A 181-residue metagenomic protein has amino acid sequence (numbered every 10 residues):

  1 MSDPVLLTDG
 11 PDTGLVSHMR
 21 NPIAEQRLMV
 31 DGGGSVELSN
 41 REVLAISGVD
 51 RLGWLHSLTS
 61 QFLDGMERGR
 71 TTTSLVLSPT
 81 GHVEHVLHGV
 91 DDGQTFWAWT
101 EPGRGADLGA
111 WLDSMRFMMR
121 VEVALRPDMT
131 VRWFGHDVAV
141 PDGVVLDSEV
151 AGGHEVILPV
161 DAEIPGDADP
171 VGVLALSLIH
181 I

Functional and structural regions predicted by a protein language model:
M1-I179: Basic, glycine/lysine-rich polyanion-binding surfaces/domains
